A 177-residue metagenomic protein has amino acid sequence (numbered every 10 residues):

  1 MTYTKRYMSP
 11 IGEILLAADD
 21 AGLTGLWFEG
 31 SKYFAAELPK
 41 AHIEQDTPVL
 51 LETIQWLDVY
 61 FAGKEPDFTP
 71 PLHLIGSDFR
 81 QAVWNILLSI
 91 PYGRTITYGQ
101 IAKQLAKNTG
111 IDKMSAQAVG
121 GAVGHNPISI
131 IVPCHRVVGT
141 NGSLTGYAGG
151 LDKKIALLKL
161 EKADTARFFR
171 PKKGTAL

Functional and structural regions predicted by a protein language model:
M1-T24: DNA-contacting interfaces and partner/effector-binding or oligomerization modules in DNA-centric proteins
Y3-P10, Q55, K64-L177: Nucleic acid-binding interface residues in structured DNA/RNA-binding domains, emphasizing the DNA-engaging scaffolds
L15-L16, G25, T97, G146: A sequence-level detector of short linear motifs
A18-T69: Compact structured core domains
